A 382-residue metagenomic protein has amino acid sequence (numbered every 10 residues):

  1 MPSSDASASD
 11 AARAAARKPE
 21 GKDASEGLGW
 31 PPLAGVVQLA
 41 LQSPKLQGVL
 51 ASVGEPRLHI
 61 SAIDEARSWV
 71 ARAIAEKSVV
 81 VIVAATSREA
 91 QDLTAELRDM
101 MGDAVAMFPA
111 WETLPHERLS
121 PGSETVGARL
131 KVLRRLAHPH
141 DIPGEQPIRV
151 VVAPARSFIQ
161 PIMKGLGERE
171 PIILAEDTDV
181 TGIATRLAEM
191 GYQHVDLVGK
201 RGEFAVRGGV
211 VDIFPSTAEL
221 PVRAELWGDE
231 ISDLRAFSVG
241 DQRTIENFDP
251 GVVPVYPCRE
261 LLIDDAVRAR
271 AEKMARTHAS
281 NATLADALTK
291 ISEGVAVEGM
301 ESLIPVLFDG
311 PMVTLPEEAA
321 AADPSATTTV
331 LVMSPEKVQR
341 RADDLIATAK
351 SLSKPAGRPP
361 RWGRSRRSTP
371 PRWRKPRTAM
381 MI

Functional and structural regions predicted by a protein language model:
M1-I382: ASCE RecA-like P-loop NTPase motor cores that couple ATP hydrolysis to mechanical translocation on nucleic acids
